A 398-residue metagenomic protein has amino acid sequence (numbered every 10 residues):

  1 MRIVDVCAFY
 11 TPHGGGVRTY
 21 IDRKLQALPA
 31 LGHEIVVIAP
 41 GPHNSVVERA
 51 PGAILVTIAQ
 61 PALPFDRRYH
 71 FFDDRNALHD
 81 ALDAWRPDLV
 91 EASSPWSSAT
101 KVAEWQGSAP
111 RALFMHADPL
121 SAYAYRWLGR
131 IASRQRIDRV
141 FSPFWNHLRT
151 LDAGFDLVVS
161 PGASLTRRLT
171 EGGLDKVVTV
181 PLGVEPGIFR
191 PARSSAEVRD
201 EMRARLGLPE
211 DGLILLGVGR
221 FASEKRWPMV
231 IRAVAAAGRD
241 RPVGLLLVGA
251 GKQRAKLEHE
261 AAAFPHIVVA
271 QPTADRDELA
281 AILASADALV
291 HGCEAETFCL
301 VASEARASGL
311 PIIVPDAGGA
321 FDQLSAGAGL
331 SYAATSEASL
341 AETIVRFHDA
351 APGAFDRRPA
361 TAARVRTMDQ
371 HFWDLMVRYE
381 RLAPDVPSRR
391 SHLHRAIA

Functional and structural regions predicted by a protein language model:
P119, I137-V158: Membrane-proximal helix-turn-helix segments that form the acceptor-binding/catalytic region of lipid-linked
S164, G183: Carbohydrate-associated surface elements
E201, P209-K225, I231-V234: Conserved donor-binding/catalytic core segment of Leloir-type glycosyltransferases
A255-D277: Nucleotide-activated donor-binding/catalytic signature segment of Leloir-type glycosyltransferases, i.e., the conserved
V269, A326, L330-A338, V345-P352: Conserved acidic donor-binding segment of nucleotide-sugar-dependent glycosyltransferases
E294: Aromatic "clamp/platform" in nucleotide-sugar-dependent glycosyltransferases that forms part of the donor/acceptor
P311-V314: Short hydrophobic beta-strand element within catalytic cores of glycosyltransferases and related nucleotide-activated
P352-L393: A charged, aromatic-enriched C-terminal amphipathic alpha-helix characteristic of glycosyltransferases across folds
